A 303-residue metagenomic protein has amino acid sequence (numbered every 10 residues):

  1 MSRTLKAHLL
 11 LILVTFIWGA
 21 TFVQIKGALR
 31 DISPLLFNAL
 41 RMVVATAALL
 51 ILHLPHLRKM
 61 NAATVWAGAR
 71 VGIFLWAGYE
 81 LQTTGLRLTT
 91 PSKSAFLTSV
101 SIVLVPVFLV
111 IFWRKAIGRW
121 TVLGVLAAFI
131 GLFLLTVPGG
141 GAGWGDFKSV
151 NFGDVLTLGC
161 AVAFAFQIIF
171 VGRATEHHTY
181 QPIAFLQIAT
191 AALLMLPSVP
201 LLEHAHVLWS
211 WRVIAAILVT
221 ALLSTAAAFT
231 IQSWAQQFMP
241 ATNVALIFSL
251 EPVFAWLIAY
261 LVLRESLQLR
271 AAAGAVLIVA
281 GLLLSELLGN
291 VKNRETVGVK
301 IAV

Functional and structural regions predicted by a protein language model:
M1-L36, I73, L81, G143-R173 (+1 more regions): Glycine-/small-residue-enriched transmembrane alpha-helix faces in small-molecule transporters and effluxers
K6-L10, L36-I51, W120-I130, N151-G159 (+1 more regions): Hydrophobic alpha-helical transmembrane segments of multi-pass integral membrane proteins, especially transporters
F16-G19, L50, G72, W76 (+10 more regions): Hydrophobic/small/kink-forming positions within alpha-helical transmembrane segments of polytopic membrane proteins
I17, T21-F22, L50-T98, L134 (+1 more regions): Specific transmembrane alpha-helical segments of multi-pass solute transporters/efflux pumps, especially DMT/EamA
A28, F37, R41, G85 (+7 more regions): Hydrophobic/aromatic residues within transmembrane alpha-helices of multi-pass small-molecule transporters
N38-L40, S94-V100, F170-A192, A221-L261: Helix-helix packing/entry segments at the starts of transmembrane helices
A48-L57, S101-L126, V253-A273: C-terminal transmembrane-helix exit sites in multi-pass transporters
L49, I117-G139, A161, M195 (+3 more regions): Hydrophobic transmembrane alpha-helices of multi-pass small-molecule transport proteins
